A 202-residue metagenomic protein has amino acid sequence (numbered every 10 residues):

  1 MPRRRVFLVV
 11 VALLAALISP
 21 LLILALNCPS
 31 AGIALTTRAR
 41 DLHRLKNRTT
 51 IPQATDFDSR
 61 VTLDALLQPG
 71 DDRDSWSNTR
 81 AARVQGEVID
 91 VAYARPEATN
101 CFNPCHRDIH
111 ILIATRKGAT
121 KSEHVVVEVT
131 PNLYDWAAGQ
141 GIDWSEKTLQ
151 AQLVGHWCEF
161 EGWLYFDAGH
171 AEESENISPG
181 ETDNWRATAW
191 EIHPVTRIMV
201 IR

Functional and structural regions predicted by a protein language model:
M1-A12: N-terminal Sec-pathway targeting helices
V10-L21: Hydrophobic membrane-insertion alpha-helices, especially the h-region of bacterial N-terminal signal peptides
L22-R202: OB-fold and OB-like single-stranded nucleic-acid-recognition modules and their adjacent interaction interfaces
